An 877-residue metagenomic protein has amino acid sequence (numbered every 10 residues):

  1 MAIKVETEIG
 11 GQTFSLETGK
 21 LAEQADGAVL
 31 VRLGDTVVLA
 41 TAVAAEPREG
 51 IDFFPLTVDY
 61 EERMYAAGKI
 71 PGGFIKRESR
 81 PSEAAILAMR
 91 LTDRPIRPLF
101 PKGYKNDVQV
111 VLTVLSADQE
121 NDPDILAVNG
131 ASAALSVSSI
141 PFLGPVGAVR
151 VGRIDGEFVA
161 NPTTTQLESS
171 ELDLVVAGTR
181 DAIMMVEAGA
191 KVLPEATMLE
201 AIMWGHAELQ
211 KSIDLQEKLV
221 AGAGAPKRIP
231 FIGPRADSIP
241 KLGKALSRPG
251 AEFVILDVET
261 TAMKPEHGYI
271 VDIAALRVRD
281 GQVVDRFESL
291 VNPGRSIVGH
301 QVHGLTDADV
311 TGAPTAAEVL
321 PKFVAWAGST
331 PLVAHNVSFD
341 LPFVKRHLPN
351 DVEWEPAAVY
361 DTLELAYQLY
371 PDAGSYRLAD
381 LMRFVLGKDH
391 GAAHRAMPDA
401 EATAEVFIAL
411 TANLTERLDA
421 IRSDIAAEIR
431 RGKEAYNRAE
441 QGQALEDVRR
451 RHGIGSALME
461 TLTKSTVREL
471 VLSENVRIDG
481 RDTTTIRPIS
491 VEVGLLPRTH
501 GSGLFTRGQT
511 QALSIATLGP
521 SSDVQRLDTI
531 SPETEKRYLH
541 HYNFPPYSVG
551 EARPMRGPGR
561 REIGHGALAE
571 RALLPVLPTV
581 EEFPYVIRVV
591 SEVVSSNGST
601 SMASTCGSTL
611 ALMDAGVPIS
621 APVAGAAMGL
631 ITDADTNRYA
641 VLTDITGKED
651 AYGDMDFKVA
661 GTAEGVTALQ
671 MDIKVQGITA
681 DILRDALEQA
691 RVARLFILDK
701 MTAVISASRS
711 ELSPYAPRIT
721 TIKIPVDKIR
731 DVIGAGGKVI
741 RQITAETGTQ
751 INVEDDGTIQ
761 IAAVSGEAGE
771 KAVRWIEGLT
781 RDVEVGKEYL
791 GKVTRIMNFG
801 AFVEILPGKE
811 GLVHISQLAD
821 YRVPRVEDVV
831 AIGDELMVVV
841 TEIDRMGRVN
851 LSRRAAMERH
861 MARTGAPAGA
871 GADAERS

Functional and structural regions predicted by a protein language model:
M1-A45, E49-G50, A221, K227-K241 (+5 more regions): Extended amphipathic alpha-helical scaffolds
A2, I9-Q12, D26, V37 (+12 more regions): Alpha/propeptide regions of enzymes that mature by internal proteolysis
A25-N121, R180, E187, M198 (+2 more regions): Glycine-rich, flexible beta-strand/loop modules in the N-terminal catalytic cores of phosphate-handling
R94-K102, V137, P520, P545-G550 (+9 more regions): Conserved helix-loop functional segments at active or binding sites
K102-V108, L143-P145, S212-F231, I454-S456 (+5 more regions): Flexible, glycine/charged-enriched surface loops at secondary-structure junctions
S139-P240, A412, E416-N437, L612-S710: Mobile "lid/hinge" segments at catalytic clefts and subdomain interfaces of large enzymes
K244-A357, P371-H394: Conserved non-catalytic scaffold segment of RNase H-like nuclease domains
G455, Y715-I719, V726-S877: Single-stranded RNA-binding regions, centering on S1/OB-family and related RNA-binding modules
